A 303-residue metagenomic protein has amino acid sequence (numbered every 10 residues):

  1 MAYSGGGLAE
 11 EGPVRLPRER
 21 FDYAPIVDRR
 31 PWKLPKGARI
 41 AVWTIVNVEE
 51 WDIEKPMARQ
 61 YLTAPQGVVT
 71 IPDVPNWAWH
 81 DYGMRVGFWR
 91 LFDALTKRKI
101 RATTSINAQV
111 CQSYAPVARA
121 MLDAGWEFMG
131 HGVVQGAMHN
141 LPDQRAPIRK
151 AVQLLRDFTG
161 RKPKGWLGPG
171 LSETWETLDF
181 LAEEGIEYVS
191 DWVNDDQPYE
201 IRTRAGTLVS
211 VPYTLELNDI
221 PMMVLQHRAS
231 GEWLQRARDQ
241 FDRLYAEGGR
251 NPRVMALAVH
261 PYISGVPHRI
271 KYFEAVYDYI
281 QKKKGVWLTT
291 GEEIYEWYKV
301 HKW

Functional and structural regions predicted by a protein language model:
A2-V209, L234-L257, I263-W303: Catalytic alpha-helical scaffold of carbohydrate-active enzymes acting on polysaccharides/glycoconjugates
T203-P221: A structural motif
L215-R236: Binuclear metal-dependent hydrolase catalytic cores centered on His/Asp/Glu-rich metal-binding motifs
I220-M223, A258-Y262: Active-site-proximal beta-alpha loop/turn segments in soluble metabolic enzymes
